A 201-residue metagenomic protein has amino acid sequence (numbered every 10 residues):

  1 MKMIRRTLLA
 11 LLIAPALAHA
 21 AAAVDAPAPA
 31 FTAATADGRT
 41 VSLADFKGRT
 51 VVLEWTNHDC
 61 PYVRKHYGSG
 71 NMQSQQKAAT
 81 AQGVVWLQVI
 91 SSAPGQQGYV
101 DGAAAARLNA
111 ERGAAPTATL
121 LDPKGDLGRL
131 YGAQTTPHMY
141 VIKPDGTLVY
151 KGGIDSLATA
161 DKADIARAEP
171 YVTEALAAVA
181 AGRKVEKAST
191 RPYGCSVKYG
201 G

Functional and structural regions predicted by a protein language model:
M1-L9: Bacterial N-terminal signal peptides that target proteins for export
L11-A20: Hydrophobic h-region of N-terminal signal peptides that target proteins for export in Gram-negative bacteria
H19-A22, R39: Boundary of Sec targeting at the N-terminus
F31-V51: A short beta-strand-turn-helix
A44-R64, W86, L176: Short active-site neighborhood of thiol/selenol oxidoreductases, capturing the structured segment around
R64-R112, P123-G128: Structural microenvironment flanking redox-active thiols in thiol-disulfide oxidoreductases
A106-K143, T147-V149: Short, internal strand/loop/helix patches that form the active-site neighborhood or redox-interaction surface
V141-G201: Thiol-/selenol-based redox modules, centered on thioredoxin-like and closely related oxidoreductase domains
